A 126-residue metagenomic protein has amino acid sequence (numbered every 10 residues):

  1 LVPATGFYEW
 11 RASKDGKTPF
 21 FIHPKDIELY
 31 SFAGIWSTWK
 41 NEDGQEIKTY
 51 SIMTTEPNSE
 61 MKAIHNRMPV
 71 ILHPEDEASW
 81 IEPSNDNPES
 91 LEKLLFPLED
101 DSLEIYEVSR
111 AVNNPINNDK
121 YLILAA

Functional and structural regions predicted by a protein language model:
L1-A126: Short linear sequence motif anchored by a di-proline
